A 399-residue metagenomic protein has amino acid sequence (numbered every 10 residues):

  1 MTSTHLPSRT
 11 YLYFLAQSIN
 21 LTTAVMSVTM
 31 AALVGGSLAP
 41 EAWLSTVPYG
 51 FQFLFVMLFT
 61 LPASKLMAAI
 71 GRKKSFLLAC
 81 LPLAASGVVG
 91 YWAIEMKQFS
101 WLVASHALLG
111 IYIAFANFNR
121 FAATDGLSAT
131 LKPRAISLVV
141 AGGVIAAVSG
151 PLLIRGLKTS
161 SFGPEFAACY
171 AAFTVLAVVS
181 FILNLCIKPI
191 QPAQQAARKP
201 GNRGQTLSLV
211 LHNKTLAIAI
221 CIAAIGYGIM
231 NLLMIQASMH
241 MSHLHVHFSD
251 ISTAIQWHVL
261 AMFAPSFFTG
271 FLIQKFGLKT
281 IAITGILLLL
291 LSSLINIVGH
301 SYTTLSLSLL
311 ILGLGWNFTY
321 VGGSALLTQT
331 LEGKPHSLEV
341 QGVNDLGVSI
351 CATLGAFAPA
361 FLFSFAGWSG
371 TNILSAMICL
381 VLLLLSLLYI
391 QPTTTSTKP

Functional and structural regions predicted by a protein language model:
M1-P7, P189-A219: Juxtamembrane intracellular "pre-TM" segments in multi-pass secondary transporters
S18, F99-A114, T304-F318: Hydrophobic core of transmembrane alpha-helices in multi-pass small-molecule transporters, especially MFS/SLC-type
A31, I113-L127, F318-E332: Intracellular juxtamembrane helix-capping segments at the cytosolic ends of symmetry-related transmembrane helices
F59-R72, P265-L278, F363: Helix-to-loop junctions at the C-terminal end of transmembrane segments in multipass secondary transporters
L81-M96, L288-H300: C-terminal ends and interior cores of transmembrane alpha-helices in multi-pass membrane transporters/permeases
V103-A141: Cytoplasmic helix-loop-helix junction between adjacent transmembrane helices in 12-TM secondary transporters
R134-L152, G347-G355: Glycine-rich segments within core transmembrane alpha-helices of 12-TM secondary carriers
I154-R155, T174-Q195, L385-I390: C-terminal membrane-cytosol helix-exit motif in multi-pass small-molecule transporters
